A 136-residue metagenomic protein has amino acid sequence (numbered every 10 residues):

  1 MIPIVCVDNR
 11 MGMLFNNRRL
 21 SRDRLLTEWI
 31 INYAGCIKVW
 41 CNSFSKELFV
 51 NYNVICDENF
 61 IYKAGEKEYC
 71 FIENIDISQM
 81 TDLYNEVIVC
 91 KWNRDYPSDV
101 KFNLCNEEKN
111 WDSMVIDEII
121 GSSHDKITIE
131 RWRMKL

Functional and structural regions predicted by a protein language model:
M1-L136: Enzymes that bind and transform nitrogen-containing heteroaromatic metabolites
